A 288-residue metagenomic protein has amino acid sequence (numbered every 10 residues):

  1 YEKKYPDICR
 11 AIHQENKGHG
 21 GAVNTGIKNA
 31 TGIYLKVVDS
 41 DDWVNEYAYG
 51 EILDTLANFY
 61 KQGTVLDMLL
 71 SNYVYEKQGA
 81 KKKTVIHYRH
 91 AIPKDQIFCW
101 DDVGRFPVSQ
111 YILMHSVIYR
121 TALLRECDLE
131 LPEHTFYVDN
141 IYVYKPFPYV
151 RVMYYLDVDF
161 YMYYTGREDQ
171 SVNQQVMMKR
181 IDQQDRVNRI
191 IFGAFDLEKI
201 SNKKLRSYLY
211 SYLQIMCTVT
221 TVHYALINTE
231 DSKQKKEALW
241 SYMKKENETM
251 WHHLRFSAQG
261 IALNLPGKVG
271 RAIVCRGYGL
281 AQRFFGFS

Functional and structural regions predicted by a protein language model:
Y1-Q183: Nucleotide-sugar donor-binding/catalytic module of glycosyltransferases that assemble extracellular/cell-envelope
A57-G63, K199, E248, G286: Glycine-centered secondary-structure boundary/capping sites
V158-R167, N173-K203, V219, H223-T249: Catalytic core of nucleotide-sugar-dependent glycosyltransferases
N202-S211: All-alpha amphipathic helical-bundle segments outside canonical DNA-binding/catalytic cores that form hydrophobic
Y210-V222: Amphipathic alpha-helical repeat scaffolds of TPR domains
L226-S288: Membrane-interface aromatic/basic loop that binds lipid-linked glycans or pyrophosphate carriers, typified by
